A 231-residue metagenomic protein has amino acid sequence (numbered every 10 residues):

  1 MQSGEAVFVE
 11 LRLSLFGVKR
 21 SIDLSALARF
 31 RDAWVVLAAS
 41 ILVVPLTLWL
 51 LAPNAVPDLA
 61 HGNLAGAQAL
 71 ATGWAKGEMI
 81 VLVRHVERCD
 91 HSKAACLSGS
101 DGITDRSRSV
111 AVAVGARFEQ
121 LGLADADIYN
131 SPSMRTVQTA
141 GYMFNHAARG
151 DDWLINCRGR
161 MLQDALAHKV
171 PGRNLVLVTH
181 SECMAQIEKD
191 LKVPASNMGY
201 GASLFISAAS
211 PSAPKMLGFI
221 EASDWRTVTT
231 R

Functional and structural regions predicted by a protein language model:
G4, F8-D151, C157-R160, H168 (+2 more regions): Active-site-proximal alpha-helix that buttresses catalytic centers in soluble enzyme cores
M79-I80, P171-T179: Generic beta-sheet signal
A165-P171: Short helices/loops that flank or line small-molecule/ion binding pockets
